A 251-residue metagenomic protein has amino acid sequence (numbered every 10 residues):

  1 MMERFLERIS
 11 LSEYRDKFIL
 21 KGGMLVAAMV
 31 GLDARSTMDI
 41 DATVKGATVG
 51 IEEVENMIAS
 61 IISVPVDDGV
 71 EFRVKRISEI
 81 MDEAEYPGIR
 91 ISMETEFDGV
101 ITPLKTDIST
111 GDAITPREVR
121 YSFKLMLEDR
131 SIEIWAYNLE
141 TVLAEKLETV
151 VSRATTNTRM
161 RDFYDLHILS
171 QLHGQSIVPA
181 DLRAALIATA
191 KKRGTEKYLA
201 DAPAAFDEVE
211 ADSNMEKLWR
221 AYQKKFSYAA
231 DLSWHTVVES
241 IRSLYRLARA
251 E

Functional and structural regions predicted by a protein language model:
M1-F18, A27-S36, I40-E251: Structured mid-to-C-terminal alpha-helical surface segments
